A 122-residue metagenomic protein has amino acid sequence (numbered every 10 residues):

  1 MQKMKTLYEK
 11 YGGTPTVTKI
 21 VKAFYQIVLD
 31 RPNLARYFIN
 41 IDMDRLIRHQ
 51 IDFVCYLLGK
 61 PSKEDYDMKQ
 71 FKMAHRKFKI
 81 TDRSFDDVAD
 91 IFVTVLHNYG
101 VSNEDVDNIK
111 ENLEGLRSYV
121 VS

Functional and structural regions predicted by a protein language model:
M1-S122: Core of compact, soluble alpha-helical bundle domains
